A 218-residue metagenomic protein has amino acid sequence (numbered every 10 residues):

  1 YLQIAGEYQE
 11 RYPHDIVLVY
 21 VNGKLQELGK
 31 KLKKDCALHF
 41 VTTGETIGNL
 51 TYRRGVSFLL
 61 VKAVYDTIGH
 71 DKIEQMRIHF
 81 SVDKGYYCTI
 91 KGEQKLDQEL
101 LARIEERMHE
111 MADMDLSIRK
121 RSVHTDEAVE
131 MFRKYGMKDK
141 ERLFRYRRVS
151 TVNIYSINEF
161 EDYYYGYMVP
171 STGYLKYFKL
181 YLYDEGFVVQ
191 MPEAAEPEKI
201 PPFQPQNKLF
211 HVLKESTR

Functional and structural regions predicted by a protein language model:
Y1-R11: Short amphipathic, charge-patterned alpha-helical segments
G6-E7, G29-K31: Short, glycine/acidic-enriched capping/hinge loops at junctions between secondary-structure elements
R11-V17, D83: A short, compositionally biased
I16-K30: Short acidic beta-strand-loop surface patches of small beta-rich interaction domains
K30-T51, A63, T67, K72-V82 (+1 more regions): Auxiliary tRNA-acceptor-end handling modules of aminoacyl-tRNA synthetases
R54: Catalytic tyrosine of NAD(P)H-dependent dehydrogenase/reductases that use a Tyr as the general acid/base
